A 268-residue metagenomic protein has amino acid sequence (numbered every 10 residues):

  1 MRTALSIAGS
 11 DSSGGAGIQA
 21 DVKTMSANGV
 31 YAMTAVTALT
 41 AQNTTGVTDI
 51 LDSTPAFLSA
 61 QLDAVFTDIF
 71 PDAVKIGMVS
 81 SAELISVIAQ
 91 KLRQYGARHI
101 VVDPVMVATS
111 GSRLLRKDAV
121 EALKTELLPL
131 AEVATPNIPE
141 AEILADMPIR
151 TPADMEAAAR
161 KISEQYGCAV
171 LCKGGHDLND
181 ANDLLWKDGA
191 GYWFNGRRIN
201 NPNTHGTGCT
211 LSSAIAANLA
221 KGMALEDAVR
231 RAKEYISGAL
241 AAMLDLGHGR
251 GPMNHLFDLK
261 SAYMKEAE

Functional and structural regions predicted by a protein language model:
M1-S6, S26-T109: Conserved N-terminal subdomain of the carbohydrate kinase-like
I7-S13, G191-H205: Short pre-catalytic strand/loop immediately N-terminal to key active-site residues, enriched for Gly-Thr
G14-V30: N-terminal basic/disordered segments at the start of proteins
G29-M33, Y192, N218-A232: Phosphate-handling active-site elements
D49-D52, E226-E268: Charged C-terminal helix
E83-Q94, C168, N182, A190 (+1 more regions): Nucleotide and nucleotide-moiety/phosphate-recognizing core
K117-G191: Conserved phosphate/ATP/ADP-binding segment of small-molecule kinases
E142-I143, N201-L225: Short, small-residue alpha-helix embedded
